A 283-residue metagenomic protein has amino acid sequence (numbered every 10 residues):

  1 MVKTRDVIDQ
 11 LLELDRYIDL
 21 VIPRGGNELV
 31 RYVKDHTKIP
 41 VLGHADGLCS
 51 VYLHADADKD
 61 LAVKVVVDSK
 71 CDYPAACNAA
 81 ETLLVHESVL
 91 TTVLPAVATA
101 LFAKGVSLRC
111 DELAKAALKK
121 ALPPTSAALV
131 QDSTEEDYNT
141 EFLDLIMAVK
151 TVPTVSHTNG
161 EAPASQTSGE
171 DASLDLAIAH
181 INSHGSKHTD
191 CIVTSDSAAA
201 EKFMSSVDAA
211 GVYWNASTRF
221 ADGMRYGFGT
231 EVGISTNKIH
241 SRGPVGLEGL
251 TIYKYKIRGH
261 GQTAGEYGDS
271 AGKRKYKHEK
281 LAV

Functional and structural regions predicted by a protein language model:
M1-D56: Rossmann-like NAD(P) dinucleotide-binding subdomain of oxidoreductase/dehydrogenase enzymes
R16-Y17, T37, K104, V207-D208 (+1 more regions): Short, structured coil segments at secondary-structure junctions
D19, E81, A210: Conserved acidic residues
R31, S50-A57, L61, L118-A121 (+1 more regions): Short, charged, surface-exposed secondary-structure boundary motifs
C49, L53-D56, L61-L113: A conserved active-site cap/scaffold subdomain adjacent to cofactor or substrate pockets
E87-S217: NAD(P)-dependent aldehyde/semialdehyde dehydrogenase
T158-P163, A179-V283: C-terminal core of ALDH-fold dehydrogenases
